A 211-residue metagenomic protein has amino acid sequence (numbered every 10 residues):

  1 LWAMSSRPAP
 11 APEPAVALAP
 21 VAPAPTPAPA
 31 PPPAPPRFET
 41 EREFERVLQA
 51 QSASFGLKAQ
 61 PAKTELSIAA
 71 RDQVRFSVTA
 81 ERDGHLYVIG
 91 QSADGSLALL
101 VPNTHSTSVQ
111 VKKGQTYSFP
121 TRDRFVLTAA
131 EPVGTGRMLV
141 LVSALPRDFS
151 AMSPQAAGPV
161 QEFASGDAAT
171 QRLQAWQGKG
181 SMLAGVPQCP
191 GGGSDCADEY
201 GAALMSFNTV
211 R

Functional and structural regions predicted by a protein language model:
L1-R211: Secretory-pathway glycoprotein ectodomains that are cysteine- and/or Ser/Thr/Pro-rich
